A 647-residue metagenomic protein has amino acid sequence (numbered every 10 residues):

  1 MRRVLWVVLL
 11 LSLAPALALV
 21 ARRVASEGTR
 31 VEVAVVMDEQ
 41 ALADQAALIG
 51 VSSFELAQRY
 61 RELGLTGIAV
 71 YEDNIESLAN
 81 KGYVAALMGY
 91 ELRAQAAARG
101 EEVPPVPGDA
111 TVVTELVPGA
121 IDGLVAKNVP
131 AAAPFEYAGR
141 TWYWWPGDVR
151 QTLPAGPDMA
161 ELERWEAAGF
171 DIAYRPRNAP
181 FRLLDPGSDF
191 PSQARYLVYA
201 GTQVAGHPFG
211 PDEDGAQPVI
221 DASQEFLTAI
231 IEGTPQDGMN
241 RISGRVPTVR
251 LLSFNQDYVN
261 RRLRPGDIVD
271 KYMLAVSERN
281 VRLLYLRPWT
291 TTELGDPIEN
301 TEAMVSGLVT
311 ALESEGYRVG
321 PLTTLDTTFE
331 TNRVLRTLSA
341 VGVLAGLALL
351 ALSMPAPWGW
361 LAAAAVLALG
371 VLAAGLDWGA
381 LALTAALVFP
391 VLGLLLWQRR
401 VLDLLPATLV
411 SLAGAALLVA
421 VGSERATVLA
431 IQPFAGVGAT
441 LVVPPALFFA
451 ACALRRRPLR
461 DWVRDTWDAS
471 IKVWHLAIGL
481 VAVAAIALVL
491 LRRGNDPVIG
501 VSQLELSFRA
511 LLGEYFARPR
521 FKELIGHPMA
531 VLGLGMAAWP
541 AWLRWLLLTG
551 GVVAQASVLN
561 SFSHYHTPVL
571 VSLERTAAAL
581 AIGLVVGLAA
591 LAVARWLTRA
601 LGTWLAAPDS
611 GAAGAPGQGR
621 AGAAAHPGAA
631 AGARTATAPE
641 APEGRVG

Functional and structural regions predicted by a protein language model:
R2-S53, L63, V70-Y71, N80 (+2 more regions): Mature N-terminal, pre-catalytic/accessory segment of carbohydrate-active enzymes
R2-W6, L10-S12, L338-G647: Alpha-helical transmembrane segments of integral membrane proteins
L19, T331-V341: Transmembrane alpha-helical segments and their cytosolic interface motifs in multi-pass membrane proteins
V24-R333: Soluble extramembrane regions of membrane proteins in the secretory/endomembrane system
